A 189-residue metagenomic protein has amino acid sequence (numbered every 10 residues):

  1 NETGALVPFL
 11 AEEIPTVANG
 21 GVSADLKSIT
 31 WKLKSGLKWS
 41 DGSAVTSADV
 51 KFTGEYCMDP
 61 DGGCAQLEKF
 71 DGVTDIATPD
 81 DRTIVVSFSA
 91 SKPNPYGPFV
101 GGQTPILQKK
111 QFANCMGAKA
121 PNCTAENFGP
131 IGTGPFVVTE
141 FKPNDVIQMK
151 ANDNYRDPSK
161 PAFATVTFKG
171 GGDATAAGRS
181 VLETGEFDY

Functional and structural regions predicted by a protein language model:
N1-A24, E55, I131-G132: N-terminal lobe/hinge region of extracytoplasmic solute-binding protein
E2-A5, G101-P161, T165: Gly/Pro-rich hinge or "lid" segments in bacterial periplasmic/extracellular proteins
F9-A11, A24-S28, V45, D71 (+4 more regions): Extracytoplasmic
E12, K27-K32, V50-T53, I84-V86 (+3 more regions): Short, well-ordered beta-strand elements
T30-L33, T124, D153-Y189: Ligand-site clamp/hinge motif
K32, Q66-M116, E140-K142: Surface-exposed binding/hinge segments that line and control ligand-binding clefts or catalytic entry sites
V50, R82-I84, E183-Y189: Alpha-to-beta junction loops
